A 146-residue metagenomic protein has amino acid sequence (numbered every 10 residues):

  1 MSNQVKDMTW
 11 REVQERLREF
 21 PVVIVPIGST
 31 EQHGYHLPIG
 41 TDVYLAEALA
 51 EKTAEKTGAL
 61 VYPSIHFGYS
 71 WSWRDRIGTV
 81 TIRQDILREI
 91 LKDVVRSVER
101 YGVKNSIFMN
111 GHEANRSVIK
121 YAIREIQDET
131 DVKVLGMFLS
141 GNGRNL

Functional and structural regions predicted by a protein language model:
M1-L37: Active-site and ligand/interface coordination hotspots across diverse enzymes and nucleic-acid-associated assemblies
S2-M8, Y69-L146: Active-site histidine-anchored catalytic micro-motif
L17, T53-A54, V98, Q127: A generic structural signal for well-ordered alpha-helical segments
I24, V61, H112-E113: Buried hydrophobic positions in well-ordered alpha/beta secondary-structure cores of metabolic enzymes
H36-Y44, D75-G78: Glycine-rich loop at the start of a catalytic domain that most often binds anionic cofactors/ligands
G40-A54: Short catalytic helix/loop segments, enriched in acidic residues and glycine and frequently bearing histidine
A59, I65-G68: Short glycine-enriched loops at secondary-structure junctions
V61-P63, G136-M137: General beta-strand structural signal in soluble alpha/beta enzymes
